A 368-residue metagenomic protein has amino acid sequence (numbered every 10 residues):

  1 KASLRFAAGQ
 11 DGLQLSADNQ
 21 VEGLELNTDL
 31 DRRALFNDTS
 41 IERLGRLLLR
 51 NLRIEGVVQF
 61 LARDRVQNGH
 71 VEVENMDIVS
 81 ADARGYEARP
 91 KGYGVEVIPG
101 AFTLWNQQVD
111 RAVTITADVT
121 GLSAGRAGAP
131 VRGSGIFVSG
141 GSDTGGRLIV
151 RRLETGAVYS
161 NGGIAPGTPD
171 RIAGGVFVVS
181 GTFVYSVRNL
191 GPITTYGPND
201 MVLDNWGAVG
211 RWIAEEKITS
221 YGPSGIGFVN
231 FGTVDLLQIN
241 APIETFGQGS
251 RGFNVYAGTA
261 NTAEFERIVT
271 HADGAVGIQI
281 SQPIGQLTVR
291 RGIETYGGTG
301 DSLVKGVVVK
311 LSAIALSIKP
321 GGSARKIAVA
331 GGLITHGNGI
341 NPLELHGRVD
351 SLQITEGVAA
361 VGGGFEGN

Functional and structural regions predicted by a protein language model:
K1, N19-G23, R43-R50, N68-N75 (+12 more regions): All-beta strand scaffolds that present successive hydrophobic residues in beta-strands
S3-R46, G56-Q67: Extracellular beta-strand-rich solenoid/capping regions of secreted or surface-exposed proteins that bind or remodel
R33, S80-V109, G121-G140, R151-V179 (+8 more regions): Acidic/polar low-complexity surface segments
V66-N68, K91, L203, F228 (+2 more regions): Sequence/structural signature of small/polar-enriched beta-strand/turn repeats that build beta-strand-rich repeat
T182, G197, V202, G207 (+11 more regions): Periodic glycine anchor positions in long extracellular repeat architectures
F228, F253, I278, N338-N368: Leucine-rich solenoid repeat scaffolds
